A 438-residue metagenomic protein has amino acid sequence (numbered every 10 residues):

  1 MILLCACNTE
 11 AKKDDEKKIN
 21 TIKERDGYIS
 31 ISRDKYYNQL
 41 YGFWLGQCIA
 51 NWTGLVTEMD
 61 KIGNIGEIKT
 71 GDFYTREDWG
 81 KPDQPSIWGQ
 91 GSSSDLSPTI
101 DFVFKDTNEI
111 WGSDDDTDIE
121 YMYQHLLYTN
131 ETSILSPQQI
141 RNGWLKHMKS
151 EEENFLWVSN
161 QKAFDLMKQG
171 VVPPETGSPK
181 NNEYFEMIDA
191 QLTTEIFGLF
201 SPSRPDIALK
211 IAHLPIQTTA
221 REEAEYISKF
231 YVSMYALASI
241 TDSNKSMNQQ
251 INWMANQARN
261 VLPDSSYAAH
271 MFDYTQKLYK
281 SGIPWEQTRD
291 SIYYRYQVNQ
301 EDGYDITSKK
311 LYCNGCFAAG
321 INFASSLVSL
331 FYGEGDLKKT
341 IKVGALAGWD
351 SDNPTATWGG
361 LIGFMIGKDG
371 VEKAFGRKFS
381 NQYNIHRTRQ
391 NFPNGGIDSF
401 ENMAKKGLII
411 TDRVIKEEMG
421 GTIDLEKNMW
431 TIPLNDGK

Functional and structural regions predicted by a protein language model:
L3-A6: C-terminal motif of bacterial Sec signal peptides marking the signal peptidase cleavage site
N8-E10: Bacterial signal peptide processing site
Y28-I31, A163-F185, T194-R204, H213-T218 (+1 more regions): Accessory "access/gating" subregions that flank catalytic or transport cores
Y37-Y41, M167-G177, E183-Q191, F200 (+10 more regions): Mature, well-folded catalytic/scaffold domains that follow N-terminal targeting or propeptide regions
L45, E109-D115, I119, Q124-S228: Active-site cavity-forming subdomains of large catalytic enzyme subunits
I49, T53, D60-K81, A220-E223 (+3 more regions): Catalytic phosphate/nucleotide-handling subdomain of diverse soluble enzymes
V56-F102, T117-I119, R141, E151-N154: Active-site-surrounding "flap" and adjacent substrate/cofactor-binding loops of secreted or lumenal enzymes, prototyped
I87-D114, I385-I415: A structural-propensity feature for long, helix-poor, extended segments
